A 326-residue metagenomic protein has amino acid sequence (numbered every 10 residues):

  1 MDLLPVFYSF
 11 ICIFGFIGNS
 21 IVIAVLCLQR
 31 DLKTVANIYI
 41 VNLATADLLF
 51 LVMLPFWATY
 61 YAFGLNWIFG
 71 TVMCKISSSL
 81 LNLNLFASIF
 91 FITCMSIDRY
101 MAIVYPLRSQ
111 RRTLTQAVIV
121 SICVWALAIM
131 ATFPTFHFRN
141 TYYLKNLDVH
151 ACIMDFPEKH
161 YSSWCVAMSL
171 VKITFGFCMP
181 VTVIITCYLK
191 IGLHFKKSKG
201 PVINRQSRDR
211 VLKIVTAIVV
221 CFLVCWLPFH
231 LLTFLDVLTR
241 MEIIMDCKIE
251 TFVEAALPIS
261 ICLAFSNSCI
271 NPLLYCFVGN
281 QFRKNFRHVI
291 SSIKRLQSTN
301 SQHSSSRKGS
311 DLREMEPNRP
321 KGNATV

Functional and structural regions predicted by a protein language model:
M1-I17, S169, V326: Extracellular N-terminal segment of 7TM GPCRs
D2-S9, K33-C94, Y105, S109-Q110: Extracellular TM2-ECL1-early TM3 structural module of rhodopsin-like
Y8, C12, F50-G64, S78 (+7 more regions): Helix-to-loop junction signature of class
F10-I13, N42-T45, P55, M73 (+7 more regions): Hydrophobic residues within alpha-helical transmembrane segments of multi-pass solute transporters/permease subunits
F16-C27, A44, L51-P55, L83-P106 (+2 more regions): Cytoplasm-facing ends of alpha-helical transmembrane segments in multi-pass membrane proteins
W67-S78, N82, Y105, Q116 (+2 more regions): Loop architecture of class A 7-transmembrane GPCRs
K145, V149, R205, D209 (+2 more regions): Intrinsically disordered regulatory tails of 7TM GPCRs
A151-S162, I173-G176, L193-L231, E250-V253: Intracellular effector-coupling site of seven-transmembrane GPCRs, centered on the ICL3-to-TM6 transition
